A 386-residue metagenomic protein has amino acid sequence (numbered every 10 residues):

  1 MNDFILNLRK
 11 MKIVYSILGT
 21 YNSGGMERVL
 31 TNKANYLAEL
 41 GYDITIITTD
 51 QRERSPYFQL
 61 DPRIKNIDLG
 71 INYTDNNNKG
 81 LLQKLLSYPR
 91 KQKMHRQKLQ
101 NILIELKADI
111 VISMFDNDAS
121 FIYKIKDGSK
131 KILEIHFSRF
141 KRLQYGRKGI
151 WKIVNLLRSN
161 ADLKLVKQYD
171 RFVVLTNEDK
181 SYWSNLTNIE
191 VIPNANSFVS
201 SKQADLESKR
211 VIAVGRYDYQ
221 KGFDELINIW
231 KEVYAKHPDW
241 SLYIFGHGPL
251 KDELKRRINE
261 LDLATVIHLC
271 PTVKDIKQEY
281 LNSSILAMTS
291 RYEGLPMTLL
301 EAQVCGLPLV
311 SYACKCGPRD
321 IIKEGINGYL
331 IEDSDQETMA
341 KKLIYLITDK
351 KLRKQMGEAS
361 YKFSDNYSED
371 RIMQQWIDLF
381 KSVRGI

Functional and structural regions predicted by a protein language model:
S16-S23, Y36, L40-L86, Y182: N-terminal strand-loop element at the rim of the active site of nucleotide-sugar-dependent glycosyltransferases
G24-N32, K209, A213-E232, P238 (+2 more regions): A conserved mid-protein helix/loop that constitutes part of the nucleotide-sugar donor-binding site
Q100-N101, W151-F172: Membrane-proximal helix-turn-helix segments that form the acceptor-binding/catalytic region of lipid-linked
S113-D118, I135: Short His-centered aromatic/hydrophobic patch
E178, A195: Carbohydrate-associated surface elements
T272, R291: Aromatic "clamp/platform" in nucleotide-sugar-dependent glycosyltransferases that forms part of the donor/acceptor
P308-Y312: Short hydrophobic beta-strand element within catalytic cores of glycosyltransferases and related nucleotide-activated
K323-G325, Y329-Q336, Y345-K351: Conserved acidic donor-binding segment of nucleotide-sugar-dependent glycosyltransferases
